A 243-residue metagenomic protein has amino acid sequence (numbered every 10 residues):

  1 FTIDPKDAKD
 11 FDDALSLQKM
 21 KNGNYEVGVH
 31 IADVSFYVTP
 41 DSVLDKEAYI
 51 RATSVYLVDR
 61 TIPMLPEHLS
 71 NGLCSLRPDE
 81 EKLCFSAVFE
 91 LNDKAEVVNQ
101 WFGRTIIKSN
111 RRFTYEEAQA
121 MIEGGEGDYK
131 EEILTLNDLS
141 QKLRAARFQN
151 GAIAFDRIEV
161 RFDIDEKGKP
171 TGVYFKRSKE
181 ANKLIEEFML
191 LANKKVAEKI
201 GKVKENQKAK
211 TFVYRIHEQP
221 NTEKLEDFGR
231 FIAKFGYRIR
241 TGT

Functional and structural regions predicted by a protein language model:
F1-T243: Electropositive polyanion-binding surfaces
